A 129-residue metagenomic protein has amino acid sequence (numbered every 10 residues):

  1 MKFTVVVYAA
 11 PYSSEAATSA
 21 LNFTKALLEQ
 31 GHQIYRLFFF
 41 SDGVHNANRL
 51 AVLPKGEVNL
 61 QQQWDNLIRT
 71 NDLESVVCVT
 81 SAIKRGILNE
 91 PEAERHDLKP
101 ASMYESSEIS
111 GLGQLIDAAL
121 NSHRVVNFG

Functional and structural regions predicted by a protein language model:
F3-T18, A47-V52: Short, glycine-rich nucleotide/cofactor-binding loops
V6-Y8, F38-F40, F128: Short hydrophobic segments within beta-strands
A17-Q30, L37: Histidine-anchored nucleotide/phosphate-binding helix
G31, I68, D117-A119: Solvent-exposed alpha-helices and their adjacent loops that cap or buttress functional pockets in soluble metabolic
Y35-S41, E74-V79: Short internal beta-strands
F40-H45, A51, I83: Short active-site-proximal "capping" loops at secondary-structure junctions
L53-A82: A glycine-rich helix N-cap at a beta->alpha junction
V79-G129: N-terminal glycine-rich phosphate/adenylate-binding segment common to multiple enzyme folds
